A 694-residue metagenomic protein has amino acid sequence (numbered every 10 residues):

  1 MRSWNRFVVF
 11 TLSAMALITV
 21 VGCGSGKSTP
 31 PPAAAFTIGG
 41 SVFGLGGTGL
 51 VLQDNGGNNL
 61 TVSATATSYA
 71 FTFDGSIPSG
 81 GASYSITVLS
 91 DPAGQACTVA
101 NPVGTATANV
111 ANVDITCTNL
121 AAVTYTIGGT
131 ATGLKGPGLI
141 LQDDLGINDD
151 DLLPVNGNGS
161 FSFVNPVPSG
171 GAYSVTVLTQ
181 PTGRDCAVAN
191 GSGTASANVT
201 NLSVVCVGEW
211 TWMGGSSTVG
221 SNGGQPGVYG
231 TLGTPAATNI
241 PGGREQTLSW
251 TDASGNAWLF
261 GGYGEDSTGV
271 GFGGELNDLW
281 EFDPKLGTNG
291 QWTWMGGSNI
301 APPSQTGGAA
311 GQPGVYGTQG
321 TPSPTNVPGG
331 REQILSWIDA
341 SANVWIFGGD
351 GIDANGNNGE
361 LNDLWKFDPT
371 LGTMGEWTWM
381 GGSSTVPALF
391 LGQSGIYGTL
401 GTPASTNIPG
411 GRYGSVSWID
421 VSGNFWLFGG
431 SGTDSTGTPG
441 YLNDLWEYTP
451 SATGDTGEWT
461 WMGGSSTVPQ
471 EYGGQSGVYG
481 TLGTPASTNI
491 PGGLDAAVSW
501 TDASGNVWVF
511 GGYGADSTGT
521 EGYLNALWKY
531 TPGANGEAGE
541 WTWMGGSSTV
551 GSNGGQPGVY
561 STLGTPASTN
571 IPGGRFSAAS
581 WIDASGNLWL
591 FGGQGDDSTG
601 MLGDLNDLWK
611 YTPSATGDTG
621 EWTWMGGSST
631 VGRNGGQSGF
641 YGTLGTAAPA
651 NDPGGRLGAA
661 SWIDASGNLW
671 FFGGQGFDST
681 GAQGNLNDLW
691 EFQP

Functional and structural regions predicted by a protein language model:
L12-S41, T118-T126: Bacterial Sec-dependent N-terminal signal peptides
F36-V42, I86, I127-A131, V175: A short, amphipathic beta-strand motif
G44-V62, G133-I147: Short, ordered, surface-exposed loop/turn motifs in non-cytosolic proteins
G57-A70, G146-S160: Short, acidic Ser/Thr/Gly-rich low-complexity loop/linker segments typical of extracellular and cell-surface proteins
T67-F73, A111-V113, G159-F163, T200-L202: Short strand-edge motifs at loop-to-beta-strand transitions and within beta-strands of extracellular beta-rich domains
A70-S85, S162-S174: Short Pro-Gly-centered beta-turn/loop motif in secreted/extracellular proteins
T87-L120, T176-V207: Structured interaction patches on ligand/partner-binding surfaces of diverse proteins
G208-P694: Kelch-like beta-propeller repeat domains
